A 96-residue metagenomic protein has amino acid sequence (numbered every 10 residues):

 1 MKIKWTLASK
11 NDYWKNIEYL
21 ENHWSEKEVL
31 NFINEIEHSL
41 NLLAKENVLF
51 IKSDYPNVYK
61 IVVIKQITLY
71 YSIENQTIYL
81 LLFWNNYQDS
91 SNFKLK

Functional and structural regions predicted by a protein language model:
K2-V58: Basic, Lys/Arg-enriched alpha-helical interface segments
W14, L20, P56, K60 (+3 more regions): Compositionally biased, intrinsically disordered low-complexity regions enriched in proline and serine
L42-E46, Q66, F93: Juxtamembrane helix-loop transition sites at the ends of transmembrane segments in multi-pass membrane proteins
V62-I64: A short catalytic or substrate-binding loop motif that flags glycine-/basic-rich loops and adjacent residues that bind
I67-T68, S72-K96: Enriched for short, Lys/Arg-rich terminal
